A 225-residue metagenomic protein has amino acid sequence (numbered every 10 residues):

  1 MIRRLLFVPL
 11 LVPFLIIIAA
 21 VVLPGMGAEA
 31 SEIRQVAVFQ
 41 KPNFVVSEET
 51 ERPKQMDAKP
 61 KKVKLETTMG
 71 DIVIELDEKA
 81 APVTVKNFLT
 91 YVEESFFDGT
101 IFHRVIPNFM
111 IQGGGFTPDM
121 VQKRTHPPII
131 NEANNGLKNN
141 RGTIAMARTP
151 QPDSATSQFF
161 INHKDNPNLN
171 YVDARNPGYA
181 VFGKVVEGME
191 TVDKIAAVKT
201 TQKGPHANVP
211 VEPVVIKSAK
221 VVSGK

Functional and structural regions predicted by a protein language model:
I2-K225: Cyclophilin-like peptidyl-prolyl cis-trans isomerases
